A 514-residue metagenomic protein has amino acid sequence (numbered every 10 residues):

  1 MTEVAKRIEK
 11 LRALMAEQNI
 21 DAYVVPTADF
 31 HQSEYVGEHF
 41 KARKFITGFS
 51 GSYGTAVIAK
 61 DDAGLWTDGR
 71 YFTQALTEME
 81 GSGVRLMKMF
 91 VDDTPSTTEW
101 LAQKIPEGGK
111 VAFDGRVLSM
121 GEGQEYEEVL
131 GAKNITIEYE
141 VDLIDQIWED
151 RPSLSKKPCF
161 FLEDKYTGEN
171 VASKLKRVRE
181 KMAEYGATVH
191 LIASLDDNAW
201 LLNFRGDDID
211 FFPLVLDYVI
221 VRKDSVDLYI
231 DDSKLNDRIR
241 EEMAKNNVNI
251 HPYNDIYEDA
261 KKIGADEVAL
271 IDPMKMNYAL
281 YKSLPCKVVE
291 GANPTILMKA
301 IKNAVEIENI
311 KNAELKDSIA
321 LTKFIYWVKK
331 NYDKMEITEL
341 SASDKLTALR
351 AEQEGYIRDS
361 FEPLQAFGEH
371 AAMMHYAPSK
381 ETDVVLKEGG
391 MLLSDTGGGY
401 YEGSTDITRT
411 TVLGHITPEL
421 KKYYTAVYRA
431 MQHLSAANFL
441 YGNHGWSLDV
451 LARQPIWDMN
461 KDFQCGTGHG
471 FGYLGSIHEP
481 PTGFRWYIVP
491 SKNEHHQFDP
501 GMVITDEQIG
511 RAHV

Functional and structural regions predicted by a protein language model:
M1-H513: Active-site neighborhoods and metal-handling regions in enzymes and metal-associated proteins
